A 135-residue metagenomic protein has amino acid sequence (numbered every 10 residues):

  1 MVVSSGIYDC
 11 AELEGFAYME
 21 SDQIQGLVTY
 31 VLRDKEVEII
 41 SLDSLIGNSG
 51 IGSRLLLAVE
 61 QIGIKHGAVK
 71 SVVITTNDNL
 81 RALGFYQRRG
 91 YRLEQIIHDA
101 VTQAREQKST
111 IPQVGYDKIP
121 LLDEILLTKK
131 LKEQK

Functional and structural regions predicted by a protein language model:
M1-G47, S53-L57, K130-L131: Acetyl-CoA-dependent GNAT
G6-A11, L27-T29, G47, Q95-L122: Conserved acyl-donor/pantetheine-binding loop and adjacent beta-alpha core of acyl/acetyltransferases and related
G63-N77: Conserved GNAT acetyl-CoA-binding A-motif
K65, L93-Q95: A secondary-structure capping/hinge motif
V73-L83, H98-R105: Conserved beta-strand-loop-alpha-helix junction that forms the acyl-donor binding cleft
Y86, Y91: Conserved active-site tyrosine of GNAT-family acetyltransferases
E124-K129: A hydrophobic membrane-anchoring alpha-helix module
